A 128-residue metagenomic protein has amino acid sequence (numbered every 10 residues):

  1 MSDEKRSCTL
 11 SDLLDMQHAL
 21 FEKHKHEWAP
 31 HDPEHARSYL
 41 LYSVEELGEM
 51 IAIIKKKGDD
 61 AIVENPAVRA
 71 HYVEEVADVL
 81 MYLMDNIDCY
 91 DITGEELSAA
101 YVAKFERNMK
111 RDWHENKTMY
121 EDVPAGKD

Functional and structural regions predicted by a protein language model:
M1-D128: Flexible "arm" and connector segments at domain edges
